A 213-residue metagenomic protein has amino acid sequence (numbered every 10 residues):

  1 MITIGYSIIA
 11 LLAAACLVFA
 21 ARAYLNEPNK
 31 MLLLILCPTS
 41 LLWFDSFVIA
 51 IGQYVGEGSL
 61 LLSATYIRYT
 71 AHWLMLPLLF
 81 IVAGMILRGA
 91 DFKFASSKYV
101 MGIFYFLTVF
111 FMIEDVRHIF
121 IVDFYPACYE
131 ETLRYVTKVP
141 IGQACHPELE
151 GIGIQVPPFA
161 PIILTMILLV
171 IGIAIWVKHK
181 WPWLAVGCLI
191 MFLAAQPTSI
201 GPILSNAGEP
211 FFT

Functional and structural regions predicted by a protein language model:
M1-C16: Hydrophobic transmembrane alpha-helical segments in integral membrane proteins
A15-R22, F80-L87, V139-W183: Alpha-helical transmembrane segments in multipass membrane proteins, preferentially the mid-helix core
A15-Y24, F44, V48-L60, T70-F106 (+1 more regions): Internal transmembrane alpha-helix with an interfacial aromatic "cap," most often the third helix
E27-T39, A95-I103, W176-C188: Membrane-interfacial loop-to-transmembrane alpha-helix junctions, especially the N-terminal start
S40-F47, L107-R117, G187-G201: Aromatic-anchored segments of alpha-helical transmembrane domains
G58-T70, E131, I203-F211: Non-cytosolic membrane-interface motifs at loop->transmembrane helix junctions
L76, I163-T213: C-terminal transmembrane-bundle signature of multipass membrane proteins, characterized by strong activation on
L87-I163: Membrane-proximal helix-loop-helix units in multi-pass membrane proteins
